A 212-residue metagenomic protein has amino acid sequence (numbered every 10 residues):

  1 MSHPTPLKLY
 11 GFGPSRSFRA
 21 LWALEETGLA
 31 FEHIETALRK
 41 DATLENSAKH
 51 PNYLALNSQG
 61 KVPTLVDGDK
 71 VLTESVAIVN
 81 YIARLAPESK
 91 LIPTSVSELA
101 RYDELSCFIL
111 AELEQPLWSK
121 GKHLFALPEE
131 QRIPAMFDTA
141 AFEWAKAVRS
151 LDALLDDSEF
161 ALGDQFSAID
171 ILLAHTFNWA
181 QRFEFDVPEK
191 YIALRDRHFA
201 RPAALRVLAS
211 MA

Functional and structural regions predicted by a protein language model:
S2-P134: GST-like domain detector, emphasizing the conserved glutathione-binding G-site in the N-terminal thioredoxin-like
A23, A83, T176-F177, L208: Active-site-flanking alpha-helical
L38-R39, I169, L194, A212: Conserved beta-strand edge residues that scaffold enzyme active sites
T73, S97, D186-K190, R206: Alpha-helix N-cap and coil->helix boundary residues
T94, R206-A212: Short, flexible loop/turn segments with low-complexity composition
L105, I109-R197: GST-like fold's C-terminal all-alpha helical module
R201-P202: Short loop-to-helix capping motifs
